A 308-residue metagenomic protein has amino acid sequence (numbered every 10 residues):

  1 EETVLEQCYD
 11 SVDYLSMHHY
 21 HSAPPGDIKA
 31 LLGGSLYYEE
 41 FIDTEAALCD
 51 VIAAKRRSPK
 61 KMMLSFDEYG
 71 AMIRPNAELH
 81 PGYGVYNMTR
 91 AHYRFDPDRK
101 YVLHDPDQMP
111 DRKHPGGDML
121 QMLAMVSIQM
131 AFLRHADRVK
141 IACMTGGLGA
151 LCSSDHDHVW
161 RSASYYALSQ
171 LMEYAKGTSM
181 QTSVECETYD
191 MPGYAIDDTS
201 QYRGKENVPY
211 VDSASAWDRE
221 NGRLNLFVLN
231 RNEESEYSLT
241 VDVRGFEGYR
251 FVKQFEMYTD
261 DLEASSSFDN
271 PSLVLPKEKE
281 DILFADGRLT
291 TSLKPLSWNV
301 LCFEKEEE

Functional and structural regions predicted by a protein language model:
E2-E39, M62, D67, A71 (+2 more regions): Aromatic- and acid-rich polysaccharide-binding/catalytic face of secreted or lumenal carbohydrate-active enzymes
Y14-M17, M63-F66, K140-M144, N225-V228: Structural recognition of the beta-strand scaffold that forms the well-ordered cores of secreted hydrolase catalytic
H21-D27, G70-N76, L148-S153, D190-P192 (+4 more regions): Flexible loop/turn segments at secondary-structure boundaries
E45: Active-site-proximal structural segments of metal-dependent nucleotidyl cyclase/transferase enzymes
L64-S213: Aromatic/acidic polysaccharide-binding cleft in carbohydrate-active enzymes
E206-G248, Q254-M257, N299-V300: Carbohydrate-binding surface patches
E247-L293: Acidic, Ser/Thr/Pro-rich beta/coil linker or hinge segments at domain junctions
S292-F303: Short Pro-Gly-centered flexible turn/kink motifs
